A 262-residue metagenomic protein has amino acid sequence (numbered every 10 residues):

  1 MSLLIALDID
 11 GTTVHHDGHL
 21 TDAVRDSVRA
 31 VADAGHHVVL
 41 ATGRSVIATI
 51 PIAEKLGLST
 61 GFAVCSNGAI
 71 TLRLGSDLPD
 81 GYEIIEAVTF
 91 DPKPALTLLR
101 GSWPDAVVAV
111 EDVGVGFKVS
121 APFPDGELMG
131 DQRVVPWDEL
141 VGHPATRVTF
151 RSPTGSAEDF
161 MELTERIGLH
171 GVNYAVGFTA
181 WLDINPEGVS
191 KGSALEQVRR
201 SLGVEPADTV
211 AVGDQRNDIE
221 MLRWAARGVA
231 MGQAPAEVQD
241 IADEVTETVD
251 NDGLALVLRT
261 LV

Functional and structural regions predicted by a protein language model:
M1-L4, T21, N185-V262: Mg2+-dependent phosphoryl-transfer enzymes with acidic/Ser/Thr/Gly-rich catalytic loops
D22-D125: Active-site phosphate-binding/coordination module
V24, T49-A53, F160, T164 (+3 more regions): Hydrophobic packing residues within well-ordered alpha-helices of enzyme cores
G35-V39, S59-G61, R147, A207-T209 (+1 more regions): Short active-site oxyanion
L56-S59, N67, I167-H170, W224-A225 (+1 more regions): Short, structured coil segments at secondary-structure junctions
E86-V88, R133-P136, V245-T248: Short acidic-hydrophobic, aromatic-tinged amphipathic segments that line or gate anion-handling sites
G101-V212, R216-N217, Q233: Conserved acidic, metal-coordinating active-site core of Asp-based, Mg2+-dependent phosphoryl-transfer enzymes
